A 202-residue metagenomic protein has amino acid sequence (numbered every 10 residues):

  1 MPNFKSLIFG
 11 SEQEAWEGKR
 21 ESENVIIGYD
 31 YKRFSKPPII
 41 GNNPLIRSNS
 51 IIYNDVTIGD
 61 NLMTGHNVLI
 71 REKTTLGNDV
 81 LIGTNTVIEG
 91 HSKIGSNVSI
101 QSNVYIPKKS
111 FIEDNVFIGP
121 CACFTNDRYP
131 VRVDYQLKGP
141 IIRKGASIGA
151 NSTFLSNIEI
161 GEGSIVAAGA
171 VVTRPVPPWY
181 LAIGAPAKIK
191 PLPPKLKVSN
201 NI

Functional and structural regions predicted by a protein language model:
N3, I8-I183, K188-I189: Structural signal for interior beta-strand "rungs" in well-ordered beta-sheet cores of soluble enzyme domains
W179, P193-N201: A glycine/serine/threonine-rich, flexible loop-to-helix segment that serves as the NAD(P) cofactor-binding "lid"
